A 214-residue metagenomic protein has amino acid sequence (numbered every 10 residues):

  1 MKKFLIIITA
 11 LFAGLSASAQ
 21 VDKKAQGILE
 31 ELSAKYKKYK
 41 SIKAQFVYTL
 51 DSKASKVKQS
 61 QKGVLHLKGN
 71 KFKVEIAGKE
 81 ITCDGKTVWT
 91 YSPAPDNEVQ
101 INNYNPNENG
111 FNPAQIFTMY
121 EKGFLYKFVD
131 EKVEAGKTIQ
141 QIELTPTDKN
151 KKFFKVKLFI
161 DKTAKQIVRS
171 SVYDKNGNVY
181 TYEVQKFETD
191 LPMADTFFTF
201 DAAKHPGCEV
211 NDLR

Functional and structural regions predicted by a protein language model:
F4-A13: Sec-dependent N-terminal signal peptides
S16-V57, N70, K204, E209-R214: N-terminal leader/targeting segments and the immediate start of mature chains
Y39-S41, S60-K62, G69, C83 (+5 more regions): Extracytoplasmic
Y48-L50, S92-P93, S171-D174: Beta-turn initiation residues at beta-strand->coil junctions
K62-F111, Y180-T181: An acidic-aromatic
N103-T138: Flexible, surface-exposed loop/linker segments and immediately adjacent secondary-structure boundaries
F124-P206, V210-L213: Gly/Pro-enriched, hydrophobic low-complexity segments that function as extracytoplasmic propeptides/linkers
